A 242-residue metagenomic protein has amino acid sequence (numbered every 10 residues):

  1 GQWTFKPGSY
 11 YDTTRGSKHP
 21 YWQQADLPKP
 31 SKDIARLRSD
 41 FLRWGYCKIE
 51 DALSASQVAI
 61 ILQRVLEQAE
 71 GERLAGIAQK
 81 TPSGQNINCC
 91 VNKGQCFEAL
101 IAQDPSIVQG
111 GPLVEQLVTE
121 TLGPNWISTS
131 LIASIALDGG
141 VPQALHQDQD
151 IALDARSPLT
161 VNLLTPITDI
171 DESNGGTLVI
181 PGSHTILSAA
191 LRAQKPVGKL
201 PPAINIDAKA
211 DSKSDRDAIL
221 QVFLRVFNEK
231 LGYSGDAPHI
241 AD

Functional and structural regions predicted by a protein language model:
G1-R43, E50-L153: Non-heme Fe(II)-dependent double-stranded beta-helix
I34, Q103-E115, T160, V197 (+4 more regions): A structural signal for well-ordered alpha-helical scaffolds and beta->alpha junctions
K48-E50, I127-S130, N162, G176-V179: A structural signal for short, well-ordered beta-strand segments and their strand-loop junctions that often border
D51-A55, T168, S188: Conserved short loop/turn motifs at secondary-structure junctions
I132-I135, Q147-Q149, T165-D169, V179-P181: Short, structured patches in soluble enzyme cores that scaffold and shape functional sites
L137-G140, D169-E172, T185: Short, charged/polar surface micro-motifs in flexible loops or helix N-caps
L153-E172: Short, conserved beta-strand element in jelly-roll/cupin
E172-D242: Double-stranded beta-helix
